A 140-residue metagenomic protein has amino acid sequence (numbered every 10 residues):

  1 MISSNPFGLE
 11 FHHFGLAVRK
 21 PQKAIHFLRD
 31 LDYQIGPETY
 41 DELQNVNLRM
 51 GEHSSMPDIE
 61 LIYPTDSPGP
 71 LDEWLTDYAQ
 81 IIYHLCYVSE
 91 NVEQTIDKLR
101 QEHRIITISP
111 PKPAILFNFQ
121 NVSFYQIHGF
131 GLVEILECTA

Functional and structural regions predicted by a protein language model:
M1-F7, Y40, N47-S54, D58-Y63 (+1 more regions): Vicinal oxygen chelate
M1-Q44: Long, hydrophobic N-terminal alpha-helical segment
P6-F7, T76-Y78: Short, flexible turn/loop "capping" segments at secondary-structure junctions
V18-I35, D66, D77-G129: Vicinal oxygen chelate
P68-E73: A short, acidic/glycine-rich surface segment
